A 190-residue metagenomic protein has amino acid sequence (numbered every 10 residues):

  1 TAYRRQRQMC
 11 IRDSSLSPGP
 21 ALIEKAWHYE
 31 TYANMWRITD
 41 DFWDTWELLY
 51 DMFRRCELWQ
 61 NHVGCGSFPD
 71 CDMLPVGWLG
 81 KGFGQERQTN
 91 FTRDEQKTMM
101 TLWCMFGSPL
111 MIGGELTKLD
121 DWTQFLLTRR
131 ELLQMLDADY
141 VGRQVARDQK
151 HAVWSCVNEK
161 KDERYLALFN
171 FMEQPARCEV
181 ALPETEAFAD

Functional and structural regions predicted by a protein language model:
T1, T92-D94, D120, A181: Helix N-cap and loop-to-helix transition residues
T1-R7, I11: Single conserved hydrophobic/aromatic residue that forms the stacking wall/gate of nucleotide- or nucleobase-binding
D13-E115: Glycan-recognition surfaces
G19, T117, A138-Y140, N158 (+1 more regions): Histidine- and/or cysteine-centered catalytic micro-motif in compact active-site loops
W43-E47, L132-L133, A138-V153, V157-E163: Mature, folded catalytic cores of secreted/periplasmic enzymes
S67-P69, Q134-L136, A187: Exposed, low-complexity/repetitive linear segments and helix-based recognition motifs, biased toward charged/polar
K97, W103-F106, M111-G113, R147-F188: Carbohydrate-binding surface patches
T98-R147: Catalytic cores of secreted or luminal carbohydrate-active enzymes
